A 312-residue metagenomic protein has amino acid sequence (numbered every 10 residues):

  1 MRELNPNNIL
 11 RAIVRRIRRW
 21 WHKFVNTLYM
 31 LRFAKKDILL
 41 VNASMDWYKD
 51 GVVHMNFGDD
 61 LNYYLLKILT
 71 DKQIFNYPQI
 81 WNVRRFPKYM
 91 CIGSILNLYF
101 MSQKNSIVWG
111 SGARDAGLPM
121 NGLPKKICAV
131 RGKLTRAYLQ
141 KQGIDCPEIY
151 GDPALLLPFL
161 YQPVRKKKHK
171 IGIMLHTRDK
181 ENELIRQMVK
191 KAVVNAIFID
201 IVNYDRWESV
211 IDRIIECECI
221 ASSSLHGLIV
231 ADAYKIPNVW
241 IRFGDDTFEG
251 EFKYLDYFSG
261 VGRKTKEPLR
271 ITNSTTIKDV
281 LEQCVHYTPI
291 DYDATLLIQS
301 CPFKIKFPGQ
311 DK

Functional and structural regions predicted by a protein language model:
R2-K312: Active-site anion-handling motifs in enzyme catalytic cores
